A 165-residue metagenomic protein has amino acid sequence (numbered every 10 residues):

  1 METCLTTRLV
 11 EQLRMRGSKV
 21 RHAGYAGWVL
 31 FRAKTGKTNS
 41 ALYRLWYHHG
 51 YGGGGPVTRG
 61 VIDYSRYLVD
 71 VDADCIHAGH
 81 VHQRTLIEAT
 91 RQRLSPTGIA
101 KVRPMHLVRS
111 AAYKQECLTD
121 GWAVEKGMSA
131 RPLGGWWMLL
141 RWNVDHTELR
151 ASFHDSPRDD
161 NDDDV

Functional and structural regions predicted by a protein language model:
M1-H22: Active-site neighborhood of divalent metal-dependent phosphoester bond hydrolases
M15, A23-V29, G54-Y64: Active-site glycine-rich loop that binds ribose-phosphate moieties when present
M15-H22, A33-A41: Secondary-structure boundary elements
V20-G24, S129-P132: A short catalytic or substrate-binding loop motif that flags glycine-/basic-rich loops and adjacent residues that bind
R21-A26, G79-H82: A generic structural motif
A26-N39, A89-R91, G98: Short acidic-hydrophobic surface loop/beta-edge motif
L42-L45, Y51-T147: Conserved beta-sheet core of the metallophosphoesterase superfamily
K114, A151-D162: Short, solvent-exposed aromatic-acidic interface loops
